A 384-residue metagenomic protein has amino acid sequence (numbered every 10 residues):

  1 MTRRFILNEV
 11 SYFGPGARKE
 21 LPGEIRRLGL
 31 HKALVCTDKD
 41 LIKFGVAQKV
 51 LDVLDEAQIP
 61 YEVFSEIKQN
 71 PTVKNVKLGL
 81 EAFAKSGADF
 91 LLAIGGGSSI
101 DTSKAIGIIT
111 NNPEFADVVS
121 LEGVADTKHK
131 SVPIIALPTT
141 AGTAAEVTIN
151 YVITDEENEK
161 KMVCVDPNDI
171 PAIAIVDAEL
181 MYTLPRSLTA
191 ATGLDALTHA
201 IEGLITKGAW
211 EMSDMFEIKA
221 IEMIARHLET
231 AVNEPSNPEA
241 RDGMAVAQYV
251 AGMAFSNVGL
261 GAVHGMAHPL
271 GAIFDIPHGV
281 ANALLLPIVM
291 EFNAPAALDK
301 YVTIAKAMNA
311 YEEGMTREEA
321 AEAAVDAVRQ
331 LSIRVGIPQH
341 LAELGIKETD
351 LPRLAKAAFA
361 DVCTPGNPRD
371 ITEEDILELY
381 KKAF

Functional and structural regions predicted by a protein language model:
M1-F64: An N-terminal, well-structured beta->alpha segment
I42-F115, T230-R241: N-terminal small/polar loop signature for handling phosphorylated ligands or for N-terminal nucleophile
K74-V176: Glycine/threonine-rich beta-strand-loop-alpha-helix active-site module that forms ligand/phosphate-binding
G142, Y249-N282, D361-P365: Glycine-rich phosphate/pyrophosphate-binding beta-alpha loops
N150-V258, E374: Carboxylate- and glycine-rich phosphate/diphosphate-binding segment that chelates Mg2+/Mn2+
I273-D350: Gly/Pro-rich interdomain helix-loop hinge
K347-F384: Short, amphipathic C-terminal "tail helix"
